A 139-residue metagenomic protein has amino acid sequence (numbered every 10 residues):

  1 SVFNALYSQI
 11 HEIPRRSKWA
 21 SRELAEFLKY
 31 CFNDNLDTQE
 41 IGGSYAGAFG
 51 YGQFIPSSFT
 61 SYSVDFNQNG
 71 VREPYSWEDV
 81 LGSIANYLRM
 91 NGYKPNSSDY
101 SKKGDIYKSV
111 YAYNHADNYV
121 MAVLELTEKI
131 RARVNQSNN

Functional and structural regions predicted by a protein language model:
S1-S137: Catalytic glycan-binding domains that act on GlcNAc-containing polysaccharides
